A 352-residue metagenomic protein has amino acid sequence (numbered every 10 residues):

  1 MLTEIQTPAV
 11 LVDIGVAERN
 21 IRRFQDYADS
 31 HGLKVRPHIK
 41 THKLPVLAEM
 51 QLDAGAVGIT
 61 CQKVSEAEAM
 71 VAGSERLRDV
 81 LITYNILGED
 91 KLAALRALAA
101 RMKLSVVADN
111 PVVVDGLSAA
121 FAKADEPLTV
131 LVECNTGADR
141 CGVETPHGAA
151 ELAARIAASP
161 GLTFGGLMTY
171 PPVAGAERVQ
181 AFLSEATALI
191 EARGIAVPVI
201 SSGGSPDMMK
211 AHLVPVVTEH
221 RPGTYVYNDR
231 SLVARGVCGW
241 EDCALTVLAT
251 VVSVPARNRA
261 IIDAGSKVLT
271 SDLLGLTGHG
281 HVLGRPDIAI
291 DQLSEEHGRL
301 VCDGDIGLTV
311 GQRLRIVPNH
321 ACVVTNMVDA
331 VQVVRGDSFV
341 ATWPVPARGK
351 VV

Functional and structural regions predicted by a protein language model:
M1-V12: Generic N-terminal amphipathic, Lys/Arg-enriched alpha-helix
V16-E49: N-terminal glycine-rich anion-binding loops that anchor highly charged ligand groups
A17, K40, M70, V132 (+5 more regions): Conserved, mostly hydrophobic/aromatic
H38-A174: Active-site-proximal beta-alpha core segment in soluble small-molecule metabolic enzymes
T129, N135-G239: Active-site loop/helix belt of alpha/beta enzymes
P206-R285: Active-site loop ensemble at the mouth of alpha/beta enzyme cores that anchors a bound cofactor
R257-V352: C-terminal accessory subdomain/extension
